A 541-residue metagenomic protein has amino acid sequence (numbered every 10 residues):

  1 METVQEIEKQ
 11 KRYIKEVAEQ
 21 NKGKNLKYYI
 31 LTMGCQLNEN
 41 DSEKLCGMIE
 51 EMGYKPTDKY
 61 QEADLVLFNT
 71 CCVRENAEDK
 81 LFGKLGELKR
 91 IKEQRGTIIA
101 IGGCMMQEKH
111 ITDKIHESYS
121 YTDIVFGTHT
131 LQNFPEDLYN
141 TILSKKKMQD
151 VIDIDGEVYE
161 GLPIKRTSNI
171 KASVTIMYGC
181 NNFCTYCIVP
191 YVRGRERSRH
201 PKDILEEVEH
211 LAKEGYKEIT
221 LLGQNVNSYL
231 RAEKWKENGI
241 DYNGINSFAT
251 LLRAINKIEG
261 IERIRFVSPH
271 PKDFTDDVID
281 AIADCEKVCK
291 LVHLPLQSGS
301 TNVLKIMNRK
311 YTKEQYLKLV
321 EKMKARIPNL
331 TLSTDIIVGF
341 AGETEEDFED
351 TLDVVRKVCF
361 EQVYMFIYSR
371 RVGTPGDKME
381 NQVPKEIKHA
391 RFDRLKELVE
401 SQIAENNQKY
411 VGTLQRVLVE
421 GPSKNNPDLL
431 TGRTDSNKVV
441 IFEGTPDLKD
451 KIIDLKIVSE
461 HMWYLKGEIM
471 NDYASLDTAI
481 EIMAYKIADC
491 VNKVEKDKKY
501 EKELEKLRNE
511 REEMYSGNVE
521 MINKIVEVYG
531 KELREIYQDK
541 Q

Functional and structural regions predicted by a protein language model:
M1-Y229, S247, D277, V292 (+4 more regions): Proteins enriched for Cys/Gly/acidic motifs involved in redox and nucleic-acid/cofactor modification
I99-I101, E108-H110, K213-E345, R356: Conserved SAM/AdoMet-binding glycine-rich loop
C184, I204, L221, F266 (+6 more regions): Conserved, mostly hydrophobic/aromatic
K378-A474: Terminal RNA-binding accessory module
Y473-I487, Y500-E503: Short amphipathic alpha-helical heptad-repeat segments
D489-K502, Y515-V519: Charged, low-complexity interaction regions
L507-I522: Amphipathic alpha-helical coiled-coil segments
V519-K540: Long, non-catalytic architectural segments outside compact domain cores
